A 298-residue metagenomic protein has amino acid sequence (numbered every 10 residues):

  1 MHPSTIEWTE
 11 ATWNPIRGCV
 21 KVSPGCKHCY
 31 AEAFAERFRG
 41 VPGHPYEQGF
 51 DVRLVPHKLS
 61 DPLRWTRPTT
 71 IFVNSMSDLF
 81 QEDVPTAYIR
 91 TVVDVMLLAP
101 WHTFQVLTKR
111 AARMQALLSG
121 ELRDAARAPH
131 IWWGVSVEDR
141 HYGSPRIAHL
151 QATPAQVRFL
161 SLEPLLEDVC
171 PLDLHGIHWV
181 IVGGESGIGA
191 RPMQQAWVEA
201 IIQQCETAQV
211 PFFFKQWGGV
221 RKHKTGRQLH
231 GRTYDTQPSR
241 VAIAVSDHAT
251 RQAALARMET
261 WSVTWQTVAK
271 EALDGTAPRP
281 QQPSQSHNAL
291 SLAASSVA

Functional and structural regions predicted by a protein language model:
M1-F72, D78: N-terminal [4Fe-4S]-dependent radical SAM core
M1-R17, K21, R39, L166 (+1 more regions): Auxiliary Fe-S-binding modules of radical SAM enzymes
C26, A35, V106-T108, Q156 (+2 more regions): Intrinsically disordered, low-complexity sequence elements enriched in Ser/Thr/Gly/Pro
G40, E47-F50, D94, R113 (+4 more regions): Short, surface-exposed, charged/polar-biased interaction segments
F50, F72, F80, L229-H230 (+1 more regions): Aromatic-residue hotspot detector
L54-F213, H223: Conserved AdoMet/S-adenosylmethionine-binding subsite of the radical SAM
